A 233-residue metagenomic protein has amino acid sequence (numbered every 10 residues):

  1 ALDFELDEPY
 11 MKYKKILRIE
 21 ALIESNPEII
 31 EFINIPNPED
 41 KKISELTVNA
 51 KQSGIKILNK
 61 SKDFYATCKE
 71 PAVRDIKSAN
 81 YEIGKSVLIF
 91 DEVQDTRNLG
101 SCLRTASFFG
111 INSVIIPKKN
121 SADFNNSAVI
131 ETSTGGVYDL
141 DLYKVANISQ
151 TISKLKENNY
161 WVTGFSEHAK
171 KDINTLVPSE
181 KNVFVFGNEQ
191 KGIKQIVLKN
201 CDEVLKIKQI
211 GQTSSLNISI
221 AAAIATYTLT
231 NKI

Functional and structural regions predicted by a protein language model:
A1-M11, K51, I55-N59, N80-H168: RNA substrate-binding interface of SAM-dependent RNA methyltransferases
A1-S78: N-terminal positively charged helical leader segments and presequences
D7, K15, E20-E28, F108 (+2 more regions): Structured adenosyl-cofactor binding patch, chiefly the S-adenosyl-L-methionine
N34, T67, D91, P117 (+2 more regions): Short beta-strand segments
I43, T47, S149-I152, L198: Short amphipathic alpha-helical segments and helix-helix/interface helices
D63-K69, S133-V137, S179-G187: Short basic, glycine-rich beta-strand/loop surfaces that mediate nucleic-acid
D75, N147-T151, D172-N174, I193: Short acidic active-site motifs
T163-I218: Active-site/ligand-binding-proximal alpha/beta "capping" segment
